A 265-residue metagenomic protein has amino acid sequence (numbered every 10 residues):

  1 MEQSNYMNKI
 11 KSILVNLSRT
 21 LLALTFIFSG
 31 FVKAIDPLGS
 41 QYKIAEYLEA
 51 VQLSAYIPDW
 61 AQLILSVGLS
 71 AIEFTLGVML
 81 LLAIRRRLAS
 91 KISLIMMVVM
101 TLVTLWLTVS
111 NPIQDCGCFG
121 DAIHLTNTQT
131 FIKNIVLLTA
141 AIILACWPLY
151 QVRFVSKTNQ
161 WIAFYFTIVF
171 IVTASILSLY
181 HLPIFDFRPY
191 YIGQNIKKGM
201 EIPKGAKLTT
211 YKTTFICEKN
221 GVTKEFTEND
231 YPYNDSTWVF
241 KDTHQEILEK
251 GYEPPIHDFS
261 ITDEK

Functional and structural regions predicted by a protein language model:
M1-I13: Short, Lys/Arg-rich, polar N-terminal cytosolic tail immediately upstream of the first transmembrane signal-anchor
S12-A34, Q62-V103: Functionalized membrane-embedded alpha-helices
F28-D36, V99-N111, S175-H181: C-terminal TM-helix exit segments that contain a strictly Trp-centered aromatic cap at the helix terminus
S29-L69: Solvent-exposed, well-ordered loop and adjacent helix/strand elements within mature globular domains that form
L82-A89, L149-Q160: Membrane-interface helix-boundary motifs at transmembrane edges
V98-Q151: Membrane-embedded alpha-helical segments of integral membrane proteins
V155-Y191: Internal/C-terminal transmembrane anchor helices
G193-K265: Extracytosolic and intramembrane catalytic regions of membrane-associated proteins in envelope/secretory systems
